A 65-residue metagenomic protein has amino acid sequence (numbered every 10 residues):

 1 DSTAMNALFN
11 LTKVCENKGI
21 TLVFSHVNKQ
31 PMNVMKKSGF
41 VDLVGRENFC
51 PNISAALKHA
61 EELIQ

Functional and structural regions predicted by a protein language model:
D1-Q65: Structured cytosolic domains appended to multi-pass membrane proteins
